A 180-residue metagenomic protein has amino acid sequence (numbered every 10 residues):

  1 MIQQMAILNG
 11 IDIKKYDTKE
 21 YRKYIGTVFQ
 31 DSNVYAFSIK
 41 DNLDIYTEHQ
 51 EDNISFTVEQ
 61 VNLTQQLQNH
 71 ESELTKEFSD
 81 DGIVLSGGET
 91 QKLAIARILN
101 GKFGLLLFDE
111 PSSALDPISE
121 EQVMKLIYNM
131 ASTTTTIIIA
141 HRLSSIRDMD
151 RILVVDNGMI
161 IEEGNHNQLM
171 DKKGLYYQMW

Functional and structural regions predicted by a protein language model:
M1-F56, Q122, Y128-T133: Conserved post-Walker A segment of ABC ATPase nucleotide-binding domains
T64-L93, K102-G104: ABC-fold ATPase nucleotide-binding domain signature/coupling loops
N69, K125, R147-W180: C-terminal portion of ABC ATPase nucleotide-binding domains
I95, V123, I139: Hydrophobic anchor residue at the start of the ABC signature
L106-E110: Catalytic Walker B motif of ABC-type/P-loop ATPase nucleotide-binding domains
P117-S119: Helix N-cap at the start of a conserved alpha-helix in ABC-type nucleotide-binding domains
N129-I138, I146: Conserved catalytic loops of ABC-family nucleotide-binding domains
